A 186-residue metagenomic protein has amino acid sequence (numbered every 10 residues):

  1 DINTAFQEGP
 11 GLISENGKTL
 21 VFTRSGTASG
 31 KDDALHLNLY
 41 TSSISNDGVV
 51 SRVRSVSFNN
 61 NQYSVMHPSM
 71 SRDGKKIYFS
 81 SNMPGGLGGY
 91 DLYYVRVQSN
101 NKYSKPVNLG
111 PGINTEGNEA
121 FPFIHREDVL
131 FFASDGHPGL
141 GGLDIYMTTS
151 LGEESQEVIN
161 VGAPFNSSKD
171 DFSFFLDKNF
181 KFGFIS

Functional and structural regions predicted by a protein language model:
D1-S186: Short, conserved micro-motifs composed of acidic
